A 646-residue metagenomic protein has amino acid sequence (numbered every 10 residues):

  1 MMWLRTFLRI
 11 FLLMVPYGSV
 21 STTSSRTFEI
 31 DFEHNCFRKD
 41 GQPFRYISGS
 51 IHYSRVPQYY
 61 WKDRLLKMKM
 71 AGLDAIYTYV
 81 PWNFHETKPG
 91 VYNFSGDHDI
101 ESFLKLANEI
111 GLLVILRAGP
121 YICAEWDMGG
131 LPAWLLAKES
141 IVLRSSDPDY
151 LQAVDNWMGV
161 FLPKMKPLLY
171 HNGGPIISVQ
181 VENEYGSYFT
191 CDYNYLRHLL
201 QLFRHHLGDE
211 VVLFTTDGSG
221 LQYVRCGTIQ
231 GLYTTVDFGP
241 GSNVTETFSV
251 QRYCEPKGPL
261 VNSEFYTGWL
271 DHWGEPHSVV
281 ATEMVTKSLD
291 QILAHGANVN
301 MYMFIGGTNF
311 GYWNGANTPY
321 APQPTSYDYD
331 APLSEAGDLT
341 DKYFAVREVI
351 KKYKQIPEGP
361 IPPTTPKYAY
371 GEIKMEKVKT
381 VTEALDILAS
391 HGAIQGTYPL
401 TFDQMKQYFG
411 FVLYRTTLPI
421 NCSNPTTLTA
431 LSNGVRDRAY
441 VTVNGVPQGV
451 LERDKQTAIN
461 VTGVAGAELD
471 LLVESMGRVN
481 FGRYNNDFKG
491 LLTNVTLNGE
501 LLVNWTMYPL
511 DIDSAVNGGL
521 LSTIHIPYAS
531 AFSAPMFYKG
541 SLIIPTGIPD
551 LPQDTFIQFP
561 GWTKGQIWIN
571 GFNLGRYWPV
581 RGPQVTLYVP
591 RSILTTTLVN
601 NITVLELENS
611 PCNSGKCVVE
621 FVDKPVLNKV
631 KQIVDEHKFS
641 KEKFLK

Functional and structural regions predicted by a protein language model:
L12-T27: N-terminal signal peptide
R26-Y59, L66-M70, V91, H98-S102 (+4 more regions): Extended substrate-binding grooves/exosites of carbohydrate-active enzymes
H52-M70, P89-N108, N194, A281 (+5 more regions): Aromatic- and glycine-enriched glycan-recognition loops and surfaces that form the carbohydrate-binding subsites
Y60-D127, L200-G208: Aromatic-lined substrate-binding rim segments of carbohydrate-active enzymes
V80-P89, I110-L143, P148, K164-S178 (+2 more regions): Aromatic-lined carbohydrate-binding surfaces of glycoside hydrolases
V154-M165, N172-V181, G186-Y188, D192-N194 (+7 more regions): Carbohydrate-binding surfaces of carbohydrate-active enzymes
G173-Y253, K257: Gly/Pro-rich turn-and-neighbor structural signature
N424-N444, L469, L542-N570, Y577-W578 (+1 more regions): Aromatic-lined ligand-binding clefts that engage carbohydrates, nucleic acids, or primary amines
